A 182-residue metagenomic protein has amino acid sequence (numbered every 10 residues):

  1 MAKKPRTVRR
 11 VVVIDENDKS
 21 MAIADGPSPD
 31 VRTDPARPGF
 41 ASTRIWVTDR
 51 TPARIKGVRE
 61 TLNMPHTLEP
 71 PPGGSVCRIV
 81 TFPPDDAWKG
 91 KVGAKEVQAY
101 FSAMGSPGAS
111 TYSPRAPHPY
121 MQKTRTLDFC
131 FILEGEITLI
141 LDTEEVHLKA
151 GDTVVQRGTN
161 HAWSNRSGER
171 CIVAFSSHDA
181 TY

Functional and structural regions predicted by a protein language model:
A2-P5, Y120-M121: Short loop/turn motifs at secondary-structure junctions and domain boundaries
R10, I14-D15, K19-A22, P29-T33 (+2 more regions): Double-stranded beta-helix
S28, C77-T124, G158-N160, T181: Conserved short histidine dyad/triad with adjacent acidic residue
V31-P83: Short, well-structured hydrophobic secondary-structure segments
G74-S75, P83, E136-T138, E145-K149 (+1 more regions): Ligand-binding loop in jelly-roll beta-barrel domains
R115-H118, Q122-A150: A short beta-strand-loop-beta hairpin characteristic of the jelly-roll/cupin
